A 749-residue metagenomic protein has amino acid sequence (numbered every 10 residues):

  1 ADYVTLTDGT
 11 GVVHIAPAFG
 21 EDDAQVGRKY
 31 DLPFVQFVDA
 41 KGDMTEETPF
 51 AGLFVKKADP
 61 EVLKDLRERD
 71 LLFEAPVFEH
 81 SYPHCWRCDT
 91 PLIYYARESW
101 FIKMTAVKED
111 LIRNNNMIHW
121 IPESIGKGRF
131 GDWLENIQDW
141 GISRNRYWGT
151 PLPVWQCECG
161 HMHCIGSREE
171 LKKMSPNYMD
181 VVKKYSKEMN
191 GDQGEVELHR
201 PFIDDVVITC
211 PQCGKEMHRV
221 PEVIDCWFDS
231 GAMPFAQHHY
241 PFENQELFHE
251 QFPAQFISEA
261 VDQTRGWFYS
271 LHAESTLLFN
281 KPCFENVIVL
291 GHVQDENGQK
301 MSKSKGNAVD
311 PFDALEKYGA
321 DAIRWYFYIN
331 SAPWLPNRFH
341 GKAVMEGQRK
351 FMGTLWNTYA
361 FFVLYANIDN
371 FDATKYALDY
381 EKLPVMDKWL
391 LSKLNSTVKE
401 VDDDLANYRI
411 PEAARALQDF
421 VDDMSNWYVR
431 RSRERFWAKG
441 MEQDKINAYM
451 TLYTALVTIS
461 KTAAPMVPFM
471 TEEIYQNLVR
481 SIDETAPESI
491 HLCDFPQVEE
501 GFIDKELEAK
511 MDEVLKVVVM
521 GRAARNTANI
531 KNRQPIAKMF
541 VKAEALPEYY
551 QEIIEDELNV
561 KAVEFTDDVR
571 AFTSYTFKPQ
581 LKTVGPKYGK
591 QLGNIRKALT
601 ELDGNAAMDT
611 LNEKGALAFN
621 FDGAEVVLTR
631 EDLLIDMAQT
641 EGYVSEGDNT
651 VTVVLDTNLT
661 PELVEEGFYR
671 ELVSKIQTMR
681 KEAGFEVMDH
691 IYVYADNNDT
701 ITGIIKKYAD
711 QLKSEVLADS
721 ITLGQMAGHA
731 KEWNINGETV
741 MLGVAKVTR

Functional and structural regions predicted by a protein language model:
A1-D39, R67, V107-K108, K127 (+1 more regions): Catalytic alpha/beta core of large soluble enzyme barrels
E21-D31, L63-L66, T264-N280, V518-R525 (+1 more regions): Metal-dependent nuclease catalytic cores in nucleic-acid-processing enzymes, especially RNase H-like/related
D23-Q25, K29-F34, E61-V77, V560-K561: Mature extracytoplasmic enzyme cores
D39, T105-K127, E250-Q251, K399 (+1 more regions): Residues forming anionic-ligand binding surfaces in small-molecule and nucleic-acid pockets of primarily soluble enzymes
D43-V62, K305, D310-F312, E316 (+1 more regions): Aromatic/His-enriched, Gly/Pro-containing loop or helix-boundary segments that lie immediately adjacent to catalytic
P49-E135: Active-site "lid/cap" and pocket-lining segments within catalytic core domains
D132, N136-F228, A232-P234, Y240 (+3 more regions): Feature 926 captures the class I aminoacyl-tRNA synthetase adenylation module centered on the KMSKS loop
